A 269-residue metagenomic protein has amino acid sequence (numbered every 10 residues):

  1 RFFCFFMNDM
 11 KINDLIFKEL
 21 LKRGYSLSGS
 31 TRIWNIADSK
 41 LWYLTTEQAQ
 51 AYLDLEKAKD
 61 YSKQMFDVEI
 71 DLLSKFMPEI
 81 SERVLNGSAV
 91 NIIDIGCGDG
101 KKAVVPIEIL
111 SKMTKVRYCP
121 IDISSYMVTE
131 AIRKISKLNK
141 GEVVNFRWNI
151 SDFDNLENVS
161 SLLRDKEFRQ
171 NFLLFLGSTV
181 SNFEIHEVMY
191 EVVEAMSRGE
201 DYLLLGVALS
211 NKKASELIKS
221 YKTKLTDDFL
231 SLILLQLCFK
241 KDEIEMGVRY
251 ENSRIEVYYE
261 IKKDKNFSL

Functional and structural regions predicted by a protein language model:
F2-I93, G100-N149, E157, L162-F168: Rossmann-like AdoMet
K101-A103, M127, S181-F183, N211-S215: Short catalytic/ligand-binding loop motif for oxyanion handling, primarily in non-cytosolic enzymes, centered on
I121, V180-S181: Conserved catalytic-core segments centered on acid/base and nucleophilic motifs
F153: Hydrophobic pocket-lining residues within nucleotide cofactor-binding pockets
L174-F175: A conserved beta-strand element that flanks and buttresses the S-adenosyl-L-methionine
S181-E194: A short, conserved alpha-helix within the catalytic core of class I
G199-K212: Conserved beta-strand signature within the Rossmann-like core of class I S-adenosyl-L-methionine
S210-L269: SAM-dependent methyltransferase
